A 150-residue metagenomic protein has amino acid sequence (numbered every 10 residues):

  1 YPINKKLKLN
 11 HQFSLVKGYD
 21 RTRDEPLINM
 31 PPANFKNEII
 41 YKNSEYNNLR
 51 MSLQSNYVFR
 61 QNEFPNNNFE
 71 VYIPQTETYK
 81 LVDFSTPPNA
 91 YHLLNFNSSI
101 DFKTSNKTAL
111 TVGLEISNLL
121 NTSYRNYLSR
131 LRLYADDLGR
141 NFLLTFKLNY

Functional and structural regions predicted by a protein language model:
P2, K6-L15, R23-Y150: Conserved C-terminal beta-signal and adjacent last beta-strands/turns of outer-membrane beta-barrel proteins
